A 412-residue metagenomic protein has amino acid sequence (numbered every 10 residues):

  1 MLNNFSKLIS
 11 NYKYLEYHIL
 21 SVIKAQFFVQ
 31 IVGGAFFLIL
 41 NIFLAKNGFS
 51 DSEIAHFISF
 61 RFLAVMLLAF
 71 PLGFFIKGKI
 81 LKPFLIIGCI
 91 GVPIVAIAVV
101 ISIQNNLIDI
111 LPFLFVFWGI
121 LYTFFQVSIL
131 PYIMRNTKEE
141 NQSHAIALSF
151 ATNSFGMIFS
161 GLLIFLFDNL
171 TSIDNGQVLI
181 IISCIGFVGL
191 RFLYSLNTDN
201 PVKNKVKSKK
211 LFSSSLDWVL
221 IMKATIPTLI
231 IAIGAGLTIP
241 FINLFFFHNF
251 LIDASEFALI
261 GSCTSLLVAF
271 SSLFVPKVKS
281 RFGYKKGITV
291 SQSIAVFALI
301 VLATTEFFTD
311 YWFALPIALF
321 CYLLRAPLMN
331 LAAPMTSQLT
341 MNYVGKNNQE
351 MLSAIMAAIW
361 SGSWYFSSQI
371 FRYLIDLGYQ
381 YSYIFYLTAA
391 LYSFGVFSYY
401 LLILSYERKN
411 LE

Functional and structural regions predicted by a protein language model:
L2-E16, N197-P227: Juxtamembrane intracellular "pre-TM" segments in multi-pass secondary transporters
F5-A64, M222-G261: Helix-loop boundary and gating motifs at the non-cytosolic
F27, I108-F125, F313-L331: Hydrophobic core of transmembrane alpha-helices in multi-pass small-molecule transporters, especially MFS/SLC-type
H56-F74, S262-F274: Central cavity-lining transmembrane alpha-helices of secondary-active solute carriers, predominantly the Major
L68-L81, D168, S271-Y284, I375-D376: Helix-to-loop junctions at the C-terminal end of transmembrane segments in multipass secondary transporters
I90-N105, I294-Y311: C-terminal ends and interior cores of transmembrane alpha-helices in multi-pass membrane transporters/permeases
I146-I164, A357-S368: Glycine-rich segments within core transmembrane alpha-helices of 12-TM secondary carriers
D168-C184, Y373-Y392: A membrane-interface helix-boundary motif in multi-pass transporters
